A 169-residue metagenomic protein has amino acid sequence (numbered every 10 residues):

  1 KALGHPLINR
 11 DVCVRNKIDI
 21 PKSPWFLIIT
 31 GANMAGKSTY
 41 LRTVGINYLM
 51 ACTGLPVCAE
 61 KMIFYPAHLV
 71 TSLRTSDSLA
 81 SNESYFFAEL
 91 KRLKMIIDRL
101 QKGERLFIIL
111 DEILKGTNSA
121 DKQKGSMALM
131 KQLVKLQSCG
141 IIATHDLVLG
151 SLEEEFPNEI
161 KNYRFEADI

Functional and structural regions predicted by a protein language model:
K1-I169: ATPase nucleotide-binding head domains, primarily ABC-like/P-loop NTPase cores
